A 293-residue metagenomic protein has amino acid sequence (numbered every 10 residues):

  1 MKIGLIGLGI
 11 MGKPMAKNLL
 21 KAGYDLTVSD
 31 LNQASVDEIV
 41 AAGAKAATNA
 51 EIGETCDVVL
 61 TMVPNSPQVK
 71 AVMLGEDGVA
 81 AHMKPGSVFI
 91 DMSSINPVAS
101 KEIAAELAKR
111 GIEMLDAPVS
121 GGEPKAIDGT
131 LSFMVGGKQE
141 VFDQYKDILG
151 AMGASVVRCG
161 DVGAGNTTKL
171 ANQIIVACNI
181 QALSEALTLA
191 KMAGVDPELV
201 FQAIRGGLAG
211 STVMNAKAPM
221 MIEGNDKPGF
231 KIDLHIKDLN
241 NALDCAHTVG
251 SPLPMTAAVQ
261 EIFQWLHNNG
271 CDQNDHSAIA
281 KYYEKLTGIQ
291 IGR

Functional and structural regions predicted by a protein language model:
M1-T61, S87, M92: NAD(P)+-binding Rossmann beta1-loop-alpha1 motif at the extreme N-terminus of oxidoreductases
L8, I95-Q173: Rossmann-fold dinucleotide-binding core
M11, M15, M62, M73 (+6 more regions): Methionine-biased hydrophobic packing positions in alpha-helices, especially within tandem helical repeat solenoids
L26, A46, E113-L115, V156 (+2 more regions): Hydrophobic beta-strand scaffold residues
N49-M114: Rossmann-fold NAD(P) dinucleotide-binding segment
T61, D128-G129, F133-G136, V157 (+3 more regions): Active-site-proximal catalytic alpha-helix in oxidoreductases
V162, N166, G210-S277, Y283: Interdomain hinge/lid region at the active-site interface of Rossmann-like NAD(P)-dependent oxidoreductases
